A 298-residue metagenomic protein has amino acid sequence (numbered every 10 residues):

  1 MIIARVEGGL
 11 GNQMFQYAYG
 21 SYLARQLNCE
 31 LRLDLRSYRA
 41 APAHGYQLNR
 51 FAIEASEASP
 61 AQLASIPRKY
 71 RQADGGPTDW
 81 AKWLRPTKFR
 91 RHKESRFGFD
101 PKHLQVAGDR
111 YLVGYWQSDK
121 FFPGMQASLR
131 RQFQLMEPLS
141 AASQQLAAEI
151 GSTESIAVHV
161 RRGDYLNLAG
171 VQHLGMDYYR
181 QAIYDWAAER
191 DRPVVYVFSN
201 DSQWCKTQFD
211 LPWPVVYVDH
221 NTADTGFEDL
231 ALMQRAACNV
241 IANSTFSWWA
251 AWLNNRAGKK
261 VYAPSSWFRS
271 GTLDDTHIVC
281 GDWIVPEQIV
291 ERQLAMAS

Functional and structural regions predicted by a protein language model:
I3, A41-R190, V290-S298: Secretory-pathway luminal glycosyltransferase catalytic domains
V6-F15: A short, glycine/small-residue-rich beta-strand->loop->alpha-helix junction that serves as a flexible
N12, A40-H44, K120-F121, Y165-L168 (+3 more regions): Short catalytic/ligand-binding loop motif for oxyanion handling, primarily in non-cytosolic enzymes, centered on
F15-A24, Y179-I183, A187: Histidine-anchored nucleotide/phosphate-binding helix
C29-A40: A short beta-strand-loop structural module common to alpha/beta enzyme folds
P42-I53, C205-W213, L273-V279: Short, aromatic/basic amphipathic alpha-helical patches
A61, R269-S298: Leloir-type glycosyltransferase catalytic cores
Y184-T272: Donor-binding and catalytic core of enzymes assembling or modifying cell-surface/extracellular glycoconjugates
